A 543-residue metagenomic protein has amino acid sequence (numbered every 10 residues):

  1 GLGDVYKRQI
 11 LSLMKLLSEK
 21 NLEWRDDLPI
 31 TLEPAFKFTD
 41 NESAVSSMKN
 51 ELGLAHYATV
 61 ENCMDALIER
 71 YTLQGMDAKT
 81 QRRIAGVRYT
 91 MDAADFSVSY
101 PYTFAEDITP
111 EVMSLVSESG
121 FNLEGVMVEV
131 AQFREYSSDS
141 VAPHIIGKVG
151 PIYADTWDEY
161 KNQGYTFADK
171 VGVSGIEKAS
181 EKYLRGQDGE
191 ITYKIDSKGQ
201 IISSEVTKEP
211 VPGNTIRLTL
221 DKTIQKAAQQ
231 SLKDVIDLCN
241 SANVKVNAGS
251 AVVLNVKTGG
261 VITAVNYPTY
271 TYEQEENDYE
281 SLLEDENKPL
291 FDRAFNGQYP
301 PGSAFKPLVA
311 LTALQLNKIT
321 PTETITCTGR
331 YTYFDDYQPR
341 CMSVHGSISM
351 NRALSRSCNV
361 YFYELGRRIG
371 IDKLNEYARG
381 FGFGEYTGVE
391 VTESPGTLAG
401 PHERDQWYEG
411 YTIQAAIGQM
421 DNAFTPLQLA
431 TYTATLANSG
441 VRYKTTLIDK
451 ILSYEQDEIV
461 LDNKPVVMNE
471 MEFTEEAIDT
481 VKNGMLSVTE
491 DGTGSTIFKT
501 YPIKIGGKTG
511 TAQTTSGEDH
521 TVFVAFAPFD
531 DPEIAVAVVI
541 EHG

Functional and structural regions predicted by a protein language model:
G1-L184, D188-E209, L238-A242, N247-S250 (+1 more regions): Membrane-proximal periplasmic segments of bacterial cell-envelope enzymes, especially penicillin-binding proteins
Q9, K194-K208, L220, N243 (+2 more regions): Beta-lactam-recognizing serine transpeptidase/beta-lactamase-like catalytic domain environment
A131, S231-L232, F295, L365: Short beta-alpha junctions and helix-cap segments that line functional grooves
P212-I224: Conserved beta-strand/loop elements of the cytosolic catalytic core of P-type E1-E2 ATPases, chiefly in the P-domain
I224-V244: Short, basic/aromatic recognition patches
